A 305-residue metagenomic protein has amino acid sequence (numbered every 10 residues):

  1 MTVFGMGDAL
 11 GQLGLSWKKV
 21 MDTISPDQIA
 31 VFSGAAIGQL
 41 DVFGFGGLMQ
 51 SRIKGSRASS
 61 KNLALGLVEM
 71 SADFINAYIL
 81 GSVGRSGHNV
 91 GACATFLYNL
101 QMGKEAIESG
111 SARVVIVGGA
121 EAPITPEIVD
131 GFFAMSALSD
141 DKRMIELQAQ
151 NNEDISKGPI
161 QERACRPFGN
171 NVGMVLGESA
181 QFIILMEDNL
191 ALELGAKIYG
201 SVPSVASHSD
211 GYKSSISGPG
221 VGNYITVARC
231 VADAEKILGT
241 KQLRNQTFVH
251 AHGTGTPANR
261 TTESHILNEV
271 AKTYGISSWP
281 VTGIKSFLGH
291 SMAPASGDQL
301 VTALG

Functional and structural regions predicted by a protein language model:
M1, Q39-M102, M135-L138, K142-V175 (+1 more regions): Conserved catalytic cysteine-centered active-site region of acyl-thioester-dependent Claisen-condensing enzymes
M1-A92, A120-G131, L238-R260: Conserved beta-ketoacyl condensing-enzyme motif
T2-L15, V68, A72, S86-E121 (+2 more regions): Active-site-proximal alpha-helical scaffold in enzymes
P26-I29, A58, G81-R85, G110-V115 (+5 more regions): Short coil/turn connectors at secondary-structure junctions
F32-S33, K104-S111, V129, F133 (+3 more regions): Nucleic-acid-interacting cores, centered on viral/eukaryotic replication and modification enzymes
I145-F248: Condensing-enzyme catalytic core mediating Claisen C-C bond formation in acyl metabolism
G211-N223, G253-A271, S291-Q299: Short glycine/threonine-rich loop-to-helix capping motif typified by GTGT followed within a few residues by an Asp-Pro
C230, A234, L238-H250, R260-F287: A beta-strand-loop signature enriched in Asp, Gly, Thr, and Trp that corresponds to the sialidase/neuraminidase Asp-box
